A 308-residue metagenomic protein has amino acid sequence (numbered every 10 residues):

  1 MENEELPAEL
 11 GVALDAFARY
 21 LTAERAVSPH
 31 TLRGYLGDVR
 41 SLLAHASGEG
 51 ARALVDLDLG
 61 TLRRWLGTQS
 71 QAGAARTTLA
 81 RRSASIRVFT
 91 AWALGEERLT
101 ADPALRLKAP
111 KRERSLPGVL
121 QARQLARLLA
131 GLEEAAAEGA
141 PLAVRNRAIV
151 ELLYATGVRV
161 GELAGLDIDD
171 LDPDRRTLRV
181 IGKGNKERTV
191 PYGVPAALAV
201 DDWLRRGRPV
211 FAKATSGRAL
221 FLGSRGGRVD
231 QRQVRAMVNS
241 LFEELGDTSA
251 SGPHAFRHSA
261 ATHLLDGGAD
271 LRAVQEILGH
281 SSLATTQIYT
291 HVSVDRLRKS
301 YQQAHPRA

Functional and structural regions predicted by a protein language model:
M1-A308: Conserved catalytic core of the tyrosine transesterase superfamily
